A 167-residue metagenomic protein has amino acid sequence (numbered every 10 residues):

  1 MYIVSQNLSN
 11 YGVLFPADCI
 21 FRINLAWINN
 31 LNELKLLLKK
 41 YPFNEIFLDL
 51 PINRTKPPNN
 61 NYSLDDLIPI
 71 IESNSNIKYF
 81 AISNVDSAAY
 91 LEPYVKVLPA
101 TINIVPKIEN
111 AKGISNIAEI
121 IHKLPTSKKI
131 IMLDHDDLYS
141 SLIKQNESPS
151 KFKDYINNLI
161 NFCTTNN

Functional and structural regions predicted by a protein language model:
M1-N167: Expand to "…catalyze enediolate/carbanion chemistry for C-C bond making/breaking, isomerization, decarboxylation
